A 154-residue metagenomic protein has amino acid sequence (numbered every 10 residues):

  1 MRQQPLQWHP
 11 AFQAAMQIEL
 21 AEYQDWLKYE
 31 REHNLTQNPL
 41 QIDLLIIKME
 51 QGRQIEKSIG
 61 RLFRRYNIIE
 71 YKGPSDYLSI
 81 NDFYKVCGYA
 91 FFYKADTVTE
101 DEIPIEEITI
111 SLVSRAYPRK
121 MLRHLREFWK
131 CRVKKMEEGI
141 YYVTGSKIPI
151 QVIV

Functional and structural regions predicted by a protein language model:
M1-V154: Conserved single-residue anchors adjacent to enzymatic active/cofactor-binding motifs
